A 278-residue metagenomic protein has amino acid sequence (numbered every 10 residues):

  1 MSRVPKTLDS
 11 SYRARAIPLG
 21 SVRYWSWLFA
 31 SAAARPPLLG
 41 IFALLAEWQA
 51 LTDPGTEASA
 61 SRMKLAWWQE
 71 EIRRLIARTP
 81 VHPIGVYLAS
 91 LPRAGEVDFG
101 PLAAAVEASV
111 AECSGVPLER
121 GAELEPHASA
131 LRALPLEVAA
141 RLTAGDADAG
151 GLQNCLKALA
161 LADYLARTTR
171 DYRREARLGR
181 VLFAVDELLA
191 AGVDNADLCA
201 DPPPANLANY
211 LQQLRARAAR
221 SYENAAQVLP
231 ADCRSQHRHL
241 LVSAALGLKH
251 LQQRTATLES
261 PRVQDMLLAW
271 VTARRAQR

Functional and structural regions predicted by a protein language model:
M1-S90, L102-E112, L124, A128-A144 (+2 more regions): Catalytic cores of Mg2+-dependent Asp-rich isoprenoid enzymes
P92-D98: Structured, non-catalytic alpha/beta "coupling" segments that mediate domain-domain communication and provide generic
V116-A122: Short acidic (Asp/Glu) patches
